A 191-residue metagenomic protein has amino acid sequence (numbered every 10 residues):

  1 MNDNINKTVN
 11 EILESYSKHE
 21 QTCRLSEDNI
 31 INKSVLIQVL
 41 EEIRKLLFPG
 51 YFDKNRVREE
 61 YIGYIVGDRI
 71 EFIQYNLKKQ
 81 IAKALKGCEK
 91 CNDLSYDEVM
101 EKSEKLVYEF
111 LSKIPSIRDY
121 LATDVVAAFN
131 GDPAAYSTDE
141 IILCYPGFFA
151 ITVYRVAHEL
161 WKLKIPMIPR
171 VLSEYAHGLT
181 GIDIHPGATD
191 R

Functional and structural regions predicted by a protein language model:
M1-V171: Terminal amphipathic alpha-helical/low-complexity segments used for targeting or macromolecular assembly
L172-R191: Structural signal for interior beta-strand "rungs" in well-ordered beta-sheet cores of soluble enzyme domains
